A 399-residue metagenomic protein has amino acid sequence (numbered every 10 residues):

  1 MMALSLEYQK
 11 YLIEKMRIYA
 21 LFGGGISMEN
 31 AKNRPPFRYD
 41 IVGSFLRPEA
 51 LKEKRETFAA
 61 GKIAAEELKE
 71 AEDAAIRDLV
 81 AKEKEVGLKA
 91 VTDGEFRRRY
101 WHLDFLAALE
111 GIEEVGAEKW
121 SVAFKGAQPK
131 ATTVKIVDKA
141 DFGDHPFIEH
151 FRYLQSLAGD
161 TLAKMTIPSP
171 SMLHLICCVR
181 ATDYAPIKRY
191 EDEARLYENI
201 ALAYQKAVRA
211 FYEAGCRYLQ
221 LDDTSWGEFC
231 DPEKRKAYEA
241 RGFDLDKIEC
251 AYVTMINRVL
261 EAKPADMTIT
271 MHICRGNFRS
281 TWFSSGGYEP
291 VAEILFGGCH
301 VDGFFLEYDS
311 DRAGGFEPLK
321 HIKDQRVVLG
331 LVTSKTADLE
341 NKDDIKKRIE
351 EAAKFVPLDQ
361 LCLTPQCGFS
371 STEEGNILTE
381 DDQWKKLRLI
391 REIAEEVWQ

Functional and structural regions predicted by a protein language model:
M1-M2, M16: Methionine residue identity
K10-S27: Short, Lys/Arg-enriched N-terminal segments with co-localized hydrophobic residues within the first ~10-30 amino acids
G24-Q399: Domain-level signal for soluble alpha/beta catalytic cores
